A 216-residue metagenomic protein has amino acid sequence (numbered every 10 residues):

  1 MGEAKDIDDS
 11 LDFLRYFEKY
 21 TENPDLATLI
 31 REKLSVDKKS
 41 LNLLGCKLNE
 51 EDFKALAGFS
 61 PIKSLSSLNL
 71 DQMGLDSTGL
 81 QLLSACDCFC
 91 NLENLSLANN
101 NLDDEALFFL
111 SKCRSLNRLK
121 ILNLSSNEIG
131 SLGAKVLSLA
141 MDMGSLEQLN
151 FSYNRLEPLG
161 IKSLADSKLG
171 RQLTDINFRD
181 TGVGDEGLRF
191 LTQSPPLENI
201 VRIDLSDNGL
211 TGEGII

Functional and structural regions predicted by a protein language model:
M1-Y16, E186, N199-I216: C-terminal capping region of solenoid repeat domains
G2-Q81, E93-N94, A98-D104: LRR N-terminal entry segment and analogous cap-like coil->beta motifs
Y20-L26, K47-K54, G74-Q81, N101-F108 (+4 more regions): Short, solvent-exposed loop/turn at the beta-strand->alpha-helix junction within individual leucine-rich repeat
A27-V36, K54-K63, L82-C90, F109-N117 (+3 more regions): Leucine-rich repeat
K39-L43, L65-L70, L92-L97, L119-L124 (+3 more regions): Conserved hydrophobic beta-strand positions in leucine-rich repeat
C113-S115, K120-R155: Long hydrophobic alpha-helices with heptad-repeat/coiled-coil character
Q148, Y153-R155, L159-D166, R171-Q193 (+2 more regions): Extended alpha-helical regions
